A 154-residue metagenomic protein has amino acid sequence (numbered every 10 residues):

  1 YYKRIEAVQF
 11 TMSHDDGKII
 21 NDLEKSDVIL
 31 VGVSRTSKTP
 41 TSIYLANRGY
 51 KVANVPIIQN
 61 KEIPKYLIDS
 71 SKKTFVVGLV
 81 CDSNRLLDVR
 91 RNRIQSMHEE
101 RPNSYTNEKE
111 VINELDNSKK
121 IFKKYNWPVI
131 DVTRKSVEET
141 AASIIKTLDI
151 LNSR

Functional and structural regions predicted by a protein language model:
K3-K51: Internal active-site segments that recognize and position negatively charged phosphoryl groups and nucleotide moieties
Y44-G49, R93-S96, K146-L148: Short, solvent-exposed amphipathic alpha-helical segments in soluble enzyme and RNA/protein-processing domains
V52-I63: Short beta-strand-centered segment that lines the nucleotide-binding/catalytic pocket of NTP-utilizing
A53-V55, F75-L79, P128-I130: Hydrophobic/aromatic beta-strand patches that form the interior of the parallel beta-sheet core in alpha/beta enzyme
Q59-K61, D82-L86, S136-V137: Conserved nucleotide-binding/hydrolysis micro-motifs of P-loop NTPases
T74-N113: A glycine- and Lys/Arg-enriched "phosphate-lid" helix/loop adjacent to the NTP-binding pocket of small-molecule kinases
I121-R154: NTP-dependent small-molecule kinase module
